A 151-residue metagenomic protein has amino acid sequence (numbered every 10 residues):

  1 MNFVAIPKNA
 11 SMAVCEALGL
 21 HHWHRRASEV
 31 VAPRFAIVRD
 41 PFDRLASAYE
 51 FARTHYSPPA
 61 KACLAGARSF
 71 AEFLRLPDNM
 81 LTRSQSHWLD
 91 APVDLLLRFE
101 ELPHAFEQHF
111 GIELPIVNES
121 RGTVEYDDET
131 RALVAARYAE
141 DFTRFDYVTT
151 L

Functional and structural regions predicted by a protein language model:
M1-H24, S28-V31, T54: A cross-family signal for N-terminal binding/gating loops and helix N-caps that shape access to the active site
C15-H21, Q108-G111, V148-T149: Surface-exposed flexible segments
W23-E140, R144: PAPS-dependent sulfotransferase catalytic domain
T143-L151: Acidic, carboxylate-rich catalytic segments that either coordinate divalent cations
